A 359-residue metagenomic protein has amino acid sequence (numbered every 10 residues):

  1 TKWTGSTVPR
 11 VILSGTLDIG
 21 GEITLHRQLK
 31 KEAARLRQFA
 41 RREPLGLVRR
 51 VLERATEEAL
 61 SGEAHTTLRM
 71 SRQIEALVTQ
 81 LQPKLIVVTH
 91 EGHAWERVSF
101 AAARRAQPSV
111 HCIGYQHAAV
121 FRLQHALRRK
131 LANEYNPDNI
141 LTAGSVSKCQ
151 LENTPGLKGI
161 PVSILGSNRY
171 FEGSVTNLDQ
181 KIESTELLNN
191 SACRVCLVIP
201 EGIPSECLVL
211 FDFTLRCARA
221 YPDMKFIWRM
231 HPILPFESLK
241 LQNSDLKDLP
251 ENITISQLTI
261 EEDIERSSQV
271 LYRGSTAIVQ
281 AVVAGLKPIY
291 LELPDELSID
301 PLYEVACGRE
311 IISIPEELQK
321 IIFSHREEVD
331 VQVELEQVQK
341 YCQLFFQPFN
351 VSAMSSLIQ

Functional and structural regions predicted by a protein language model:
T1-S71: Conserved N-terminal ligand/cofactor-binding loop architecture of enzyme catalytic domains
E58-E63, V78-H93, S268-Y272: Short N-terminal targeting/anchoring amphipathic segment
A118, V146, L165-N168: Carbohydrate-associated surface elements
N136-P137, E152-I164, N243-D245, Q269 (+1 more regions): Catalytic binding pocket for nucleotide-activated donors in carbohydrate/polymer assembly enzymes
D138-S145, L271: A short beta-strand/loop micro-motif in the catalytic core of glycosyltransferases that engages the nucleotide-sugar
L157, S163-D245: Conserved catalytic-core segment of nucleotide-activated headgroup transferases in glycan assembly
I233-A284: Donor nucleotide-activated moiety binding/catalytic core segment of transferases that use nucleotide-activated donors
Q343-Q359: C-terminal alpha-helical cap of glycosyltransferases
